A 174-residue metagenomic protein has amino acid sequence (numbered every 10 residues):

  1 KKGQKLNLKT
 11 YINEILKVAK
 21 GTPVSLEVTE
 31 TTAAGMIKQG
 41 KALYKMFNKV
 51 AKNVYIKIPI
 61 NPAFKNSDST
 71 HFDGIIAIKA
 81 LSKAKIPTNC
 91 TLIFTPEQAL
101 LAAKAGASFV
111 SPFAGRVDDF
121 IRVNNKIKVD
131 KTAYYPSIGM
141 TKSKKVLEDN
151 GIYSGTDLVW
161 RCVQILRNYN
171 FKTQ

Functional and structural regions predicted by a protein language model:
K1-G74, I78-A80: Active-site beta->alpha loop and helix N-cap motifs at the rims of alpha/beta catalytic domains
K20-V24, V50-V54, A84-P87, G106-S108 (+1 more regions): Short, well-ordered coil/turn segments that N-cap beta-strands
F64, F72-K79, P87-Q174: Catalytic alpha/beta core domains of metabolic enzymes, predominantly
